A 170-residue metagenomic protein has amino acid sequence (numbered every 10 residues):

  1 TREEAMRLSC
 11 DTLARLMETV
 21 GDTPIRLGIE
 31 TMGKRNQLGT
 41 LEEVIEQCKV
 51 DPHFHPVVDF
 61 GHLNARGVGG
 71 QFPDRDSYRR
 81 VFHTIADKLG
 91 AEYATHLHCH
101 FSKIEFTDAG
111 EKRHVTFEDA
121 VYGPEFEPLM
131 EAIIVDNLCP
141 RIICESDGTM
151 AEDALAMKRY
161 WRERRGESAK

Functional and structural regions predicted by a protein language model:
T1-V58: Active-site acidic/histidine proton-transfer and metal-coordination neighborhood in alpha/beta enzyme cores
C10-M17, L41-C48, R79-A86, F126-M130 (+1 more regions): Generic structural signal for well-ordered alpha-helices, preferentially at hydrophobic/aromatic core positions
E18-P24, K49-H53, L89-Y93, V135-N137 (+1 more regions): Short helix-capping segments at alpha-helix termini
L27, D59-F60, C99, I142: Conserved, mostly hydrophobic/aromatic
T31-R35, F60-N64, K103-E105, G148-M150: Active-site-proximal loop/turn and secondary-structure-junction residues that shape catalytic pockets, frequently
L38-L41, N64-C139: Gly/Pro-rich active-site loop or hairpin
I142-E152: A short, acidic, flexible beta-alpha connecting loop/helix-capping segment that sits on the rim of active
A151-E167: C-terminal helical cap(s) of enzyme catalytic domains, especially alpha/beta-barrels
